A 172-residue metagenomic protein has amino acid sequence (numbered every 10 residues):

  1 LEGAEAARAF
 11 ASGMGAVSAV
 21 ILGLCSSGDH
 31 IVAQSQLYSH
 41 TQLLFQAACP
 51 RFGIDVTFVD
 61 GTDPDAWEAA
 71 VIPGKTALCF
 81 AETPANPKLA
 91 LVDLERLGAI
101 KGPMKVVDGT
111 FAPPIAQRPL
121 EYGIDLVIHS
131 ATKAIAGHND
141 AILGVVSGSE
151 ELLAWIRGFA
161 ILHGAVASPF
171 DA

Functional and structural regions predicted by a protein language model:
L1-G3: Glycine-rich phosphate-binding segment of PLP-dependent enzymes
A6-A172: Conserved PLP-enzyme active-site core in the AAT-like
